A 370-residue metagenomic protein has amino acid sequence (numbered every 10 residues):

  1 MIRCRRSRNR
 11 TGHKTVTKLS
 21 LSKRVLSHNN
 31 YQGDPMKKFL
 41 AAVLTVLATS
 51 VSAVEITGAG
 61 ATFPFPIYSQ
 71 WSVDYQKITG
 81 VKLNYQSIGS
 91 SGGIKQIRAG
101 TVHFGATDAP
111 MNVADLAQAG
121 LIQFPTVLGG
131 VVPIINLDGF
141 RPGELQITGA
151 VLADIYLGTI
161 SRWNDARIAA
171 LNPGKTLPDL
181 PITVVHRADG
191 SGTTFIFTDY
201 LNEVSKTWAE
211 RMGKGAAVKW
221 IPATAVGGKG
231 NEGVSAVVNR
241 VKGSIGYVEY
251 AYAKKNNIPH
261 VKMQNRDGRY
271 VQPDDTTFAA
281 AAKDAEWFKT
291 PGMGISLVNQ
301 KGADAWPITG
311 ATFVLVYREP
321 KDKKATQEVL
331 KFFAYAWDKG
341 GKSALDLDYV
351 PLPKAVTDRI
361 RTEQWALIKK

Functional and structural regions predicted by a protein language model:
G12, V16-K18, V46, S50 (+1 more regions): N-terminal compositionally biased, intrinsically disordered segments and leader/signal-like regions
H13-P35: Short, Lys/Arg-enriched N-terminal segments with co-localized hydrophobic residues within the first ~10-30 amino acids
T17-S20, S27, L40, T45 (+1 more regions): Compositionally biased, low-structure terminal segments
M36-S52: Gram-negative bacterial Sec-dependent N-terminal signal peptides
A53-K370: Flexible loop/hinge segments at secondary-structure junctions
